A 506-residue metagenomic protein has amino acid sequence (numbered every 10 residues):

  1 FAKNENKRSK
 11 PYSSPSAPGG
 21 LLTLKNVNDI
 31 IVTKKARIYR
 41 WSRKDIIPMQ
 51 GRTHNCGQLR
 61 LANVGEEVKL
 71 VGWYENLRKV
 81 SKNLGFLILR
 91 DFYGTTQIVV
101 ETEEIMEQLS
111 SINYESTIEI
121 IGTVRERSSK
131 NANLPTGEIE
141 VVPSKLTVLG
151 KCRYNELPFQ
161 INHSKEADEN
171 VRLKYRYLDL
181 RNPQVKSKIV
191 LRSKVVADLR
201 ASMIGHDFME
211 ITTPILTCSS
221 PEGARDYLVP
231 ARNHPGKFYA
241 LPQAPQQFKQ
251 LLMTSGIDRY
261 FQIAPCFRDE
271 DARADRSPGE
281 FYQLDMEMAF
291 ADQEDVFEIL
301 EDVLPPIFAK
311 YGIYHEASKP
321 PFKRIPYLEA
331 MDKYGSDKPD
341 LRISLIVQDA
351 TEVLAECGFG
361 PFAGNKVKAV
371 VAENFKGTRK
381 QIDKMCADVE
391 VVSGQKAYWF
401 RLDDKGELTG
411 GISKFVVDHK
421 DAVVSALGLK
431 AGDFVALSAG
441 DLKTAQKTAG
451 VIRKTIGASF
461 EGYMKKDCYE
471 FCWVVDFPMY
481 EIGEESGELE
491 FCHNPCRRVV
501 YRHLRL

Functional and structural regions predicted by a protein language model:
F1, Y12-S13, K34, G65 (+2 more regions): Exposed boundary/loop context
F1-K3, P48-M49: Accessible peptide chain termini
A2-K7, A17, V27-D29: Short hydrophobic alpha-helical segments enriched in small aliphatic residues
S9-Y12, T23, N28-T33, R37-R40 (+1 more regions): Short, positively charged and aromatic/hydrophobic N-terminal segments
N28, W41-L506: Class II aminoacyl-tRNA synthetase catalytic cores and aaRS-like
